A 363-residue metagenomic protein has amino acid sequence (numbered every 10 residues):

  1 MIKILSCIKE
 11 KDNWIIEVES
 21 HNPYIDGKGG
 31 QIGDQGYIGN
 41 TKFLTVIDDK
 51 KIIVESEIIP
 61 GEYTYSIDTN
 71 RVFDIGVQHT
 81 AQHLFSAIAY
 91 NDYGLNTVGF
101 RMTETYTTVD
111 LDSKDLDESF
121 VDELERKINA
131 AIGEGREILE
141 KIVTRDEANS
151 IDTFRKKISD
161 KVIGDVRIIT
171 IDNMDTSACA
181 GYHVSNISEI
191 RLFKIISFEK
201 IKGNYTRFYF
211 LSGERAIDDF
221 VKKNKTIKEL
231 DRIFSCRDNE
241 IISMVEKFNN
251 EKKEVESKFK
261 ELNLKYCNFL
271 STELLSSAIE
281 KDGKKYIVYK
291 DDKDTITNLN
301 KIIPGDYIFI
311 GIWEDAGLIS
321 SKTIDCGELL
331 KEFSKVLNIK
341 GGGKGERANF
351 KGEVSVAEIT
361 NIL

Functional and structural regions predicted by a protein language model:
M1-I59: Conserved nucleotide-binding/hydrolysis modules and their immediate coupling elements across P-loop/ASCE NTPase motors
M1-K11, K225-Y307, K344, N349-L363: Mid-to-C-terminal polyanion-binding domains and interfaces
I16, D49-E57, T107-D112, A316-I319 (+1 more regions): A generic structural motif
N22-G36, P60-V109, K340-G341, G345-E346: Active/ligand-binding-proximal structured segments within catalytic/core domains that scaffold catalytic residues
T45-I47, V98-M102, F198, F309-I312 (+1 more regions): Short beta-strand
N91-T97, R101-Y106, L111-F198: Functional cores that coordinate and move charged inorganic groups
I168-T170, A180-D238: Mobile "lid/hinge" segments at catalytic clefts and subdomain interfaces of large enzymes
D172, A178-E189, K284-L363: Glycine-rich, acidic loop segments that terminate in or are immediately followed by a histidine
